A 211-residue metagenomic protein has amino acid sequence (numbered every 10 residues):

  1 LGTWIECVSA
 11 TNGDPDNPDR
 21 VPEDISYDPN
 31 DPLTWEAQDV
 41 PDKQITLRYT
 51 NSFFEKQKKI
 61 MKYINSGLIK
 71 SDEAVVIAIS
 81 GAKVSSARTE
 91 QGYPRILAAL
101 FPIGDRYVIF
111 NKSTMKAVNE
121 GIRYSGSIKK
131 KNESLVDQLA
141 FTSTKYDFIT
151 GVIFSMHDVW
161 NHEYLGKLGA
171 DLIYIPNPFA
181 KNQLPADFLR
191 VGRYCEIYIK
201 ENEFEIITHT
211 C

Functional and structural regions predicted by a protein language model:
G2-E6: Active-site beta-strand-loop-beta-strand hairpin of nuclease catalytic cores that positions key catalytic residues
A10-L168, I175-R190, C195-T210: Metal-dependent nuclease catalytic core centered on acidic motifs
